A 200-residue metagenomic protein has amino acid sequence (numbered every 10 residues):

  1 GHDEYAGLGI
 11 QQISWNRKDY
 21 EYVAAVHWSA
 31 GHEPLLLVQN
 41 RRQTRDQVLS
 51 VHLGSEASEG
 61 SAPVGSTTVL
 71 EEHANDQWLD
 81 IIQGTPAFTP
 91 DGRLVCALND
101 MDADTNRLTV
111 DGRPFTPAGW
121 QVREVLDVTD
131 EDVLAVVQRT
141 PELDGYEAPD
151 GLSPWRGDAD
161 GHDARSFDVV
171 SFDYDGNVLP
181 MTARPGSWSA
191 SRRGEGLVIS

Functional and structural regions predicted by a protein language model:
G1-S200: Peripheral, non-catalytic segments that deliver or gate enzyme domains
